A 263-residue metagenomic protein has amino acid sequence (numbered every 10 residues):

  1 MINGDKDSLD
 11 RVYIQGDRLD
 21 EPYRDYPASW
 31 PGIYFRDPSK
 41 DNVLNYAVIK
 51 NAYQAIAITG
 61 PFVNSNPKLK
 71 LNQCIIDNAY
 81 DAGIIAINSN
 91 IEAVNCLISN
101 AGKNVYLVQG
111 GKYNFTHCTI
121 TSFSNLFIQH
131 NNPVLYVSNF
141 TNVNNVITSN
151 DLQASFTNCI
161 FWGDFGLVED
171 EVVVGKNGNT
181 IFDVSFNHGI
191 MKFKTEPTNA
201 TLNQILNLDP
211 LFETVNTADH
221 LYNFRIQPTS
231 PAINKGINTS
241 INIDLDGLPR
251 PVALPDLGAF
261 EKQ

Functional and structural regions predicted by a protein language model:
M1-Y222, P231-L245, P255, F260-Q263: Beta-strand/loop edge motif enriched in small/polar residues
